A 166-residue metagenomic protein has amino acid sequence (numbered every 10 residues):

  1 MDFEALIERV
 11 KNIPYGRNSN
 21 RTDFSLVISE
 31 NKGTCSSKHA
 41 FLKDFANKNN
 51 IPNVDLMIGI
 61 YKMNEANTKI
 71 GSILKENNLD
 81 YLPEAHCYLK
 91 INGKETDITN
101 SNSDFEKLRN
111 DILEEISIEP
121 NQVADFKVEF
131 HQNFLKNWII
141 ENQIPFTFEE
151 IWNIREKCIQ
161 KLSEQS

Functional and structural regions predicted by a protein language model:
M1-L6, N50, I91-E95, S166: Generic structural signal for short, solvent-exposed loop/turn connectors between secondary structure elements
M1-T34: Secondary-structure boundary elements
A5, F41-D44, E84: Short Gly/charged-rich anion-binding patches and loops
Y15, D55, Y61-S166: His-Asp-centered catalytic microenvironments across diverse enzyme cores, prominently the transglutaminase-like
D23, G59-I60: Residue-level "edge-of-site" marker
N31-I58, L89: Cysteine-centered nucleophilic/redox motifs
